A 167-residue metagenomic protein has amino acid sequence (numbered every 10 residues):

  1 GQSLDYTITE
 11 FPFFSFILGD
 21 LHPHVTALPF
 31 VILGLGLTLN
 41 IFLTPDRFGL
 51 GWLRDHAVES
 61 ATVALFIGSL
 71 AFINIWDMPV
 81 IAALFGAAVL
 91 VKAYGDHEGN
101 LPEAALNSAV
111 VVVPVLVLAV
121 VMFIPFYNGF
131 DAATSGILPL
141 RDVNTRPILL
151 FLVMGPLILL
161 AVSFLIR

Functional and structural regions predicted by a protein language model:
G1-D5, V111-R167: Transmembrane helical bundles and short interhelical boundary loops of multi-pass, membrane-embedded
G1-L18: Interfacial juxtamembrane loops and adjacent helix segments that form the catalytic/substrate-binding surfaces
S15-F16, S60-N74: Membrane-interface alpha helices of multi-pass inner-membrane proteins
V25-L33, P79, A83: Membrane-embedded alpha-helical segments of multi-pass membrane proteins, especially the transmembrane helices
W52-H56, E98-V113: Membrane-interfacial entry segments at the cytosolic side of transmembrane helices
A82-V91: Hydrophobic transmembrane alpha-helices of multi-pass, membrane-embedded glycosylation machinery
